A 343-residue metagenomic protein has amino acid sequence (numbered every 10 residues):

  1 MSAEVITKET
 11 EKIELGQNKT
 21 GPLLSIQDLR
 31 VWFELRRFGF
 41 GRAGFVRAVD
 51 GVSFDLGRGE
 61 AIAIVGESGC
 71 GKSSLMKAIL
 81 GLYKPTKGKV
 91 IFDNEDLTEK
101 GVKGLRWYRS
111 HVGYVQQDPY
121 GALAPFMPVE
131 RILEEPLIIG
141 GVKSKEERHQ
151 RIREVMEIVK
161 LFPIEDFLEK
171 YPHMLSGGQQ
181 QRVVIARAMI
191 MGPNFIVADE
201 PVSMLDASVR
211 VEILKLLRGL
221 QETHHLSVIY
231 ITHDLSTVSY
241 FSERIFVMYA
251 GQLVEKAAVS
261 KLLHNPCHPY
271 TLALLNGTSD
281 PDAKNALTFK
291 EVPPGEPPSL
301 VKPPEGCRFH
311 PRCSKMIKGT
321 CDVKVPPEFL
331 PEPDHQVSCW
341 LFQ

Functional and structural regions predicted by a protein language model:
K12-P22, R36, F40, F162 (+1 more regions): Charged, flexible cofactor/metal-binding loops and thiol motifs
F40-A43, L97-G113, I139, L262-P266 (+1 more regions): ABC ATPase NBD coupling module
L80: Helix-to-loop junction immediately C-terminal to a conserved catalytic motif
G88-D96: Conserved ABC transporter NBD signature motif
Y171-L175, Q179: Conserved ABC ATPase signature
I190-N194: A short, proline-enriched helix->beta-strand linker immediately N-terminal to the Walker B motif in ABC-type P-loop
L205, V209-K284: P-loop NTP-binding/switch modules centered on Walker-like glycine-rich loops
